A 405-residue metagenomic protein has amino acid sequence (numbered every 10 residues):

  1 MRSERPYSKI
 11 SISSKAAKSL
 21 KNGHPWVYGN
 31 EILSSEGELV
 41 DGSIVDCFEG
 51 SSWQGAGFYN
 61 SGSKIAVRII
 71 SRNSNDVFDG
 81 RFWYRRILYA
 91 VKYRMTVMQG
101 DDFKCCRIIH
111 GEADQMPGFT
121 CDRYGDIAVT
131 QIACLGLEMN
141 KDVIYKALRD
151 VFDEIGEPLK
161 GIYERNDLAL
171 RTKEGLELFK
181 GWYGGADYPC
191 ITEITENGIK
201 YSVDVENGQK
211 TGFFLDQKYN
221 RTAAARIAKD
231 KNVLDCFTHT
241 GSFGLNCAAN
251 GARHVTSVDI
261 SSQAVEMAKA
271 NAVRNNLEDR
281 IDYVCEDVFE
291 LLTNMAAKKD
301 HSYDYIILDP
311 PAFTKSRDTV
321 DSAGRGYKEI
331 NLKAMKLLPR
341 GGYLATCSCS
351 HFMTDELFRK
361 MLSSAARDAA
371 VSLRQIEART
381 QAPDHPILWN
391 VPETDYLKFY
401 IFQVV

Functional and structural regions predicted by a protein language model:
M1-G125: Non-catalytic accessory regions of SAM-dependent methyltransferases
I109-D122, K141-F213: Non-catalytic substrate-recognition/targeting regions of SAM-dependent transferases
R226, T240-R253: Conserved SAM-binding loop of SAM-dependent methyltransferases across substrates and taxa, primarily the Class I
D230-H239: Conserved class I S-adenosyl-L-methionine
H254-D259: Conserved SAM-binding motif I beta-strand of class I
Q263-I307: S-adenosyl-L-methionine
S302, E329, Y343-V405: C-terminal catalytic and target-recognition region of SAM-dependent MTase-like enzymes, primarily methyltransferases
D304-K333: Mobile active-site "lid"/loop adjacent to the S-adenosyl-L-methionine
